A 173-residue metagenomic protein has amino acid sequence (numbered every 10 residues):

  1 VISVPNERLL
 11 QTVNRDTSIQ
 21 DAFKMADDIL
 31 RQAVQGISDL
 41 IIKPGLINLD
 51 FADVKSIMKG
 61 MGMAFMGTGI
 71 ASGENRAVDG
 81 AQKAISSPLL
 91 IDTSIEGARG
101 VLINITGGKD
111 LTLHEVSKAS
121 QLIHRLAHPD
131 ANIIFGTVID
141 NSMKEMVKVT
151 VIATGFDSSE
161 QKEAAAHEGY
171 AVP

Functional and structural regions predicted by a protein language model:
V1-P173: Tubulin/FtsZ superfamily GTPase core signature
